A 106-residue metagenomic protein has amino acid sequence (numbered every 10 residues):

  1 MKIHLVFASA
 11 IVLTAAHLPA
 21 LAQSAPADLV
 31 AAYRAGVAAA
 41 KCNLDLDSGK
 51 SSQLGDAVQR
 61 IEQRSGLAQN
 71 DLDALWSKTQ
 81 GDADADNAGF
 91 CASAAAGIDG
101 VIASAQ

Functional and structural regions predicted by a protein language model:
M1-H4: Positively charged n-region of N-terminal signal peptides that target proteins for export
V6-A16: Bacterial N-terminal signal peptides
I11, S24, Q80: Generic anion/oxyanion-binding catalytic loop in active/binding sites
T14-A15, V37, A96: Charged, amphipathic alpha-helical interaction segments
H17-A22: Sec/Tat signal peptide C-region and signal peptidase I cleavage site
Q23-G66: Short N-proximal segments of mature Sec-exported proteins
K50-Q106: Compact alpha-helical subdomains of small soluble proteins
